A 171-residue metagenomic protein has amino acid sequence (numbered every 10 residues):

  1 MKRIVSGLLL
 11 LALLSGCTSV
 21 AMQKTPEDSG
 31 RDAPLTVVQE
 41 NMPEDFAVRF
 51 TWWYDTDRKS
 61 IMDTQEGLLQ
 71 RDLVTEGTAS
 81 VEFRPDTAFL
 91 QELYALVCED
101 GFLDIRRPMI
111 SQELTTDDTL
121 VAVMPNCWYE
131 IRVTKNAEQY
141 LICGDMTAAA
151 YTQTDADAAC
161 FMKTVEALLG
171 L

Functional and structural regions predicted by a protein language model:
K2-L10: Sec-dependent signal peptide recognition, specifically the positively charged N-region followed immediately by
S15-G16: C-terminal motif of bacterial Sec signal peptides marking the signal peptidase cleavage site
S19-W53, L114-L171: Short, well-ordered, aromatic-rich surface patches in folded extracellular/luminal domains
W53-E66: Short, solvent-exposed loop/hinge segments that bridge or flank secondary-structure elements
S60, A79-V81, E138-C143: Short beta-strand segments
E66-G67, D86-A88, G144-Y151: A short, sequence-level motif marking secondary-structure junctions
Q70-R106: A short-motif feature that recognizes glycine-rich, charge-decorated loops that bind or process nucleotide phosphates
D100-A122: An anionic, turn-rich surface loop/hairpin at beta-sheet edges that serves as a generic interaction/coordination patch
